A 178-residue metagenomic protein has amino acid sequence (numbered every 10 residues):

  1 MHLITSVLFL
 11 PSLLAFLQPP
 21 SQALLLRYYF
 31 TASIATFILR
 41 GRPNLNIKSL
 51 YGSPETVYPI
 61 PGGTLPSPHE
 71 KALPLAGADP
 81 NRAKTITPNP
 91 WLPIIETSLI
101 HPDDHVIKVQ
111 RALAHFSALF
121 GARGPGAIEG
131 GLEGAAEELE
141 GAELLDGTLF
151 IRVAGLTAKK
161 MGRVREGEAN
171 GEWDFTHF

Functional and structural regions predicted by a protein language model:
M1-F178: Mature, well-folded catalytic/scaffold domains that follow N-terminal targeting or propeptide regions
